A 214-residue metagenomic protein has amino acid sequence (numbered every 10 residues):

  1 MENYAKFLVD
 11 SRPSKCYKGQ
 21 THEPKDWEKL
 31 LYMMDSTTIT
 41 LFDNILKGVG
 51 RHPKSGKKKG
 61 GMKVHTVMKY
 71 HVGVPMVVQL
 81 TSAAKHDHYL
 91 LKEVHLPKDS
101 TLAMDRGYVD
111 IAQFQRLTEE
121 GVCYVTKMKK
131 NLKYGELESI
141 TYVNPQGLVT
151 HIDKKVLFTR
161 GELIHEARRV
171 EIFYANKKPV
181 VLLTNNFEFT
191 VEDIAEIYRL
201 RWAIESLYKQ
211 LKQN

Functional and structural regions predicted by a protein language model:
E2-K15, T21-K47, H52-N214: Single, function-defining residue in the core of a domain
